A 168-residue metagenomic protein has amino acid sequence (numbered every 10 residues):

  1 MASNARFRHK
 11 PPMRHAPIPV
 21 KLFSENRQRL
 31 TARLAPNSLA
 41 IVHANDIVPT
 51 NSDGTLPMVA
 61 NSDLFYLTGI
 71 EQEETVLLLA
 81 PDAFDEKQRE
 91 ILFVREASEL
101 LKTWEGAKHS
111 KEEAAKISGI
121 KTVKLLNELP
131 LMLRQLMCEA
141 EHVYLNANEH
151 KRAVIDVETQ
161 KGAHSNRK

Functional and structural regions predicted by a protein language model:
M1-K168: A composition/biophysics-driven feature that prefers long, compositionally simple stretches
